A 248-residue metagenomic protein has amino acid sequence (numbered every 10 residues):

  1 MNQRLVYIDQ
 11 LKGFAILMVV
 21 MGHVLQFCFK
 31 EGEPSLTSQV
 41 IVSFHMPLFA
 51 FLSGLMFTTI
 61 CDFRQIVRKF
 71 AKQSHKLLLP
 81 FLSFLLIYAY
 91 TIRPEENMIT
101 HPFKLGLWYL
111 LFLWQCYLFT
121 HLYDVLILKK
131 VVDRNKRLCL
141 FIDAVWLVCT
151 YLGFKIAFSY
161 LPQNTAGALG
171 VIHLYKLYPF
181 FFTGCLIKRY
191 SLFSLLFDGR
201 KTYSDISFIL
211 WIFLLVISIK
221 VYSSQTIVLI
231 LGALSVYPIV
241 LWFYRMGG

Functional and structural regions predicted by a protein language model:
M1-G248: Alpha-helical transmembrane segments and their immediate juxtamembrane cytosolic regions
